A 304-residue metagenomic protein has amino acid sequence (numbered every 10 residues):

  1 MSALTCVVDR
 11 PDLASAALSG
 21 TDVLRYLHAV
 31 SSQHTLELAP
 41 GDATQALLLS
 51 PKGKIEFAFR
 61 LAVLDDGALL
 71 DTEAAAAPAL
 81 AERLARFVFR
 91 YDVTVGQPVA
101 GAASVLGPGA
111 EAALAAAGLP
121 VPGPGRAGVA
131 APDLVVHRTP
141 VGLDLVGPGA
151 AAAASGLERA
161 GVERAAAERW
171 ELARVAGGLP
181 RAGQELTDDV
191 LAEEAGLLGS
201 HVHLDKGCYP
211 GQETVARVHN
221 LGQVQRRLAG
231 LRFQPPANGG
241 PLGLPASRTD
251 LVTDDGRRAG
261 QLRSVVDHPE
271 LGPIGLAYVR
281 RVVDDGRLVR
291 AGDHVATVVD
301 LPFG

Functional and structural regions predicted by a protein language model:
M1-E56, A62: Acidic, proline/glycine-enriched N-terminal capping motif
C6-S15, R60-P180: Acidic, low-complexity central loop/insert segments
G20, L70, G107, L145 (+4 more regions): Residue-level signal for inorganic ion chemistry
D22-L27, A77-A81, A110-L114, G149-L157 (+2 more regions): Short, conserved charged micro-motifs
H28-L36, P78, E82-R90, L119 (+4 more regions): Short, intrinsically disordered, mixed-charge
L47-L48, A110-V129, G240-R257: Short amphipathic alpha-helix segments
V146-R232: Anionic-ligand-binding alpha/beta catalytic cores of soluble enzymes and soluble regulatory domains that recognize
V190, A195-V202, Q212, A216-G304: Glycine-rich, small/acidic residue-mixed loop/short-helix segments
